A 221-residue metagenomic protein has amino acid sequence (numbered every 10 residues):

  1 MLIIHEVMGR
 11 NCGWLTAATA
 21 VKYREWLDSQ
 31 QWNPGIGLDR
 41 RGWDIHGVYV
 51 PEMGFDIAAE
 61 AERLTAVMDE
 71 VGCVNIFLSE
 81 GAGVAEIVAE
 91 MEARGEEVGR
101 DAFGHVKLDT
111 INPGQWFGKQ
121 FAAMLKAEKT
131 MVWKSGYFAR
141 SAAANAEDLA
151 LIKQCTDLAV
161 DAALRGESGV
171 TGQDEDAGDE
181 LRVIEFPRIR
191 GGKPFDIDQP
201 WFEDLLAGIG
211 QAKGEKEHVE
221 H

Functional and structural regions predicted by a protein language model:
M1-E128: Accessory alpha-helical/coil subdomains and C-terminal extensions that flank or cap enzyme catalytic cores
G83-H221: C-terminal non-catalytic interaction/assembly regions of soluble proteins
